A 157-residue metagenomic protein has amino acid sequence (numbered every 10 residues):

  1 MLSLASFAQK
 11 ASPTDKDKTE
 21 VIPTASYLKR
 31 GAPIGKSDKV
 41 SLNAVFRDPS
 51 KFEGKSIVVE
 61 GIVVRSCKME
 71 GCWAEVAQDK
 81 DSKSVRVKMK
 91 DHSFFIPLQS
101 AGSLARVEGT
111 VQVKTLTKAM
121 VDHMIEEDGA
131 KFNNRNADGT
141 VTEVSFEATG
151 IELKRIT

Functional and structural regions predicted by a protein language model:
M1-A11: Bacterial Sec-dependent N-terminal signal peptides
Q9-T157: OB-fold and OB-like single-stranded nucleic-acid-recognition modules and their adjacent interaction interfaces
